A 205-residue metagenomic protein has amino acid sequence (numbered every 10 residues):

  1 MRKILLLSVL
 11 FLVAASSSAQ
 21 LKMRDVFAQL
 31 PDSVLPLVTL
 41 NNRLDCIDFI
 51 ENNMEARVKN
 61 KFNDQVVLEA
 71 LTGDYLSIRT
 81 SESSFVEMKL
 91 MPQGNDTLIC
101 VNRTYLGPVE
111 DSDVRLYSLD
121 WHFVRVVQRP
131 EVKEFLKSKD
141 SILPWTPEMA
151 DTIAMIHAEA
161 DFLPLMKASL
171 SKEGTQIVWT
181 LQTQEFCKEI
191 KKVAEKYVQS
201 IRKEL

Functional and structural regions predicted by a protein language model:
K3-A14: Sec-dependent N-terminal signal peptides
A15-A19: Sec/Tat signal peptide C-region and signal peptidase I cleavage site
Q20-M91: Terminal domain-start segments
T80-S83, T104-Y105, L181-Q184: Secondary-structure transition/turn motif
S83-V86, C100-N102, V109-V114, D161-L165 (+1 more regions): Short, surface-exposed coil-to-beta transition loops
G94-T104, K172-T180: Acidic/hydrophobic-patterned starts of short beta strands in beta-sheet-rich repeat architectures
L98-V132: Mid-length scaffold segments of soluble, non-membrane domains
V127-L205: Short aromatic loop motif centered on NTY/YTY
